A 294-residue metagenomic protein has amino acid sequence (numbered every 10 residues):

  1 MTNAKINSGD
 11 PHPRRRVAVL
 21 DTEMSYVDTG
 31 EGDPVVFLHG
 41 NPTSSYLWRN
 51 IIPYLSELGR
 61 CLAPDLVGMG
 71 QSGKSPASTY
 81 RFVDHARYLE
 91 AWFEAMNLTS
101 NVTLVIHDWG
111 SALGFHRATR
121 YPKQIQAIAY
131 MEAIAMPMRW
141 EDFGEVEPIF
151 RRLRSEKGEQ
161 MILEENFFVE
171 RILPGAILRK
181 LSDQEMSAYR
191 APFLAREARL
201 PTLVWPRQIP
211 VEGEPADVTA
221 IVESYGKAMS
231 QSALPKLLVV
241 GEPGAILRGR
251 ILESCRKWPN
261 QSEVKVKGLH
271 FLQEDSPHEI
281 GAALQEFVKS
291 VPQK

Functional and structural regions predicted by a protein language model:
T2-R15, V19, M24-Y26, P34 (+6 more regions): Flexible "cap/lid" subdomain of the alpha/beta-hydrolase fold that forms the substrate-access gate
V27-Q71: Conserved HGGG/HGGXW glycine-rich cap/lid loop of the alpha/beta-hydrolase fold
H39, H107, H270: Histidine-centered active-site/metal-ligand motif
S44-S45, A112, L269: A short, glycine- and basic residue-enriched loop/turn that sits immediately adjacent to a domain's principal
N50-I51, R250-E253, E279: A short acidic, amphipathic alpha-helical/loop segment
L269-G281: Catalytic histidine-centered segment of alpha/beta-hydrolase-like enzymes
